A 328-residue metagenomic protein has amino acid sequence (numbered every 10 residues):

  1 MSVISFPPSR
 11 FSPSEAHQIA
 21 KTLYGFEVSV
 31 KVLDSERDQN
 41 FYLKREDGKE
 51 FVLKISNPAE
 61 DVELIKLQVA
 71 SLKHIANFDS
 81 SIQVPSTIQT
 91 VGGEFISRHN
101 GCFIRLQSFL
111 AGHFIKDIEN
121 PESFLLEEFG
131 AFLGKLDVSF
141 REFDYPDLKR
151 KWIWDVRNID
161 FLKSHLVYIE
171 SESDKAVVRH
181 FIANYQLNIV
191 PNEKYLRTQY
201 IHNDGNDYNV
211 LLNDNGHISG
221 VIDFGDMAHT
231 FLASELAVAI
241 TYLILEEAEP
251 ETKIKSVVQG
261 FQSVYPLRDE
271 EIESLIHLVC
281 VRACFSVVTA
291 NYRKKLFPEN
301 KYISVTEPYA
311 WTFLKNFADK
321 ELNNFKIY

Functional and structural regions predicted by a protein language model:
M1-Q89, N213-D214, K326-I327: Conserved NTP-binding catalytic cores of kinases and kinase-like/nucleotidyltransferase enzymes across multiple kinase
S12-A20, D144-Y145, F161-N203, N213 (+1 more regions): An alpha-helical support segment within catalytic cores of ATP-dependent transferases
E36-G48, V52, T87, Q186-S234: Active-site acidic catalytic loop and adjacent metal/ATP-binding pocket of ATP-dependent phosphoryl transfer enzymes
E46-F143: ATP-binding pocket architecture of kinase catalytic cores
V91, E119-S173, L196-T198: A cross-family kinase active-site recognition segment
V167-Y168, F285-Y328: ATP/Mg2+ or Mg2+-diphosphate-binding catalytic cores that bind nucleotide phosphates or diphosphates via glycine-rich
A233-P266, R282-P298: Active-site activation/catalytic loop segments of kinase-like enzymes and analogous catalytic loops in related
